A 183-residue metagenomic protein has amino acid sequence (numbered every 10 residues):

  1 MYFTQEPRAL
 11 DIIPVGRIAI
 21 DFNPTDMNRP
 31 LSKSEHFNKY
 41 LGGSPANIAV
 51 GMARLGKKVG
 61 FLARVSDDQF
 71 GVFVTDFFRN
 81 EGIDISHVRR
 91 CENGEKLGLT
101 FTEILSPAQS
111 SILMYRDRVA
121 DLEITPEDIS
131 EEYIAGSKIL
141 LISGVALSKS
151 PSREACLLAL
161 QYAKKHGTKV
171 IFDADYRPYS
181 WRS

Functional and structural regions predicted by a protein language model:
M1-P14, S106-S183: Ribokinase/PfkB-type carbohydrate-kinase core domain
Y2-D84, I124: Glycine-rich phosphate/adenosyl-contacting loop at the front of the ribokinase-like
G16, G51-R54, T100, Q161 (+1 more regions): Charged/polar positions on well-ordered alpha helices
T25, G51, R90, R177-Y179: A generic signature of intrinsically disordered, low-complexity regions enriched in glycine/proline and charged/polar
S32-K33, F37, G98, L157-L160 (+1 more regions): Residue-level signature of transmembrane alpha-helix interfaces in integral membrane proteins
K58, L62-I142: Conserved N-terminal subdomain of the carbohydrate kinase-like
